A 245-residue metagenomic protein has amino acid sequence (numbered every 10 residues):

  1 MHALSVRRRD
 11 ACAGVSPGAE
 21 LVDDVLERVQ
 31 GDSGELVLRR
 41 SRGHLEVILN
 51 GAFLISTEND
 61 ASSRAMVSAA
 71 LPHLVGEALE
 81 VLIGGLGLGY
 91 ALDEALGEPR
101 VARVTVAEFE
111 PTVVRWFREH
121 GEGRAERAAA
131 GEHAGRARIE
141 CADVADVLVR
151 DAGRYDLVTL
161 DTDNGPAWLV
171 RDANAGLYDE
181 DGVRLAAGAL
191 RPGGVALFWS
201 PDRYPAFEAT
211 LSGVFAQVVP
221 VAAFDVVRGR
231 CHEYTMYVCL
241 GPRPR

Functional and structural regions predicted by a protein language model:
H2-V75, G97: Rossmann-like AdoMet
L4-V6, D60-L190, F198-W199, V218 (+1 more regions): The AdoMet/dcAdoMet-binding core of the Class I SAM-like
G31, P201-R245: Class I S-adenosyl-L-methionine
L36, L45, A137, M236-Y237: A broad, low-specificity signal marking well-ordered, structured residues that form hydrophobic/aromatic
A52-F53, Y90, G176, P205: Flexible, active-site-adjacent loop/turn segments at secondary-structure boundaries
G194: Glycine-centered, small-residue-biased loops immediately flanking beta-strands in adenine/cofactor-binding cores
